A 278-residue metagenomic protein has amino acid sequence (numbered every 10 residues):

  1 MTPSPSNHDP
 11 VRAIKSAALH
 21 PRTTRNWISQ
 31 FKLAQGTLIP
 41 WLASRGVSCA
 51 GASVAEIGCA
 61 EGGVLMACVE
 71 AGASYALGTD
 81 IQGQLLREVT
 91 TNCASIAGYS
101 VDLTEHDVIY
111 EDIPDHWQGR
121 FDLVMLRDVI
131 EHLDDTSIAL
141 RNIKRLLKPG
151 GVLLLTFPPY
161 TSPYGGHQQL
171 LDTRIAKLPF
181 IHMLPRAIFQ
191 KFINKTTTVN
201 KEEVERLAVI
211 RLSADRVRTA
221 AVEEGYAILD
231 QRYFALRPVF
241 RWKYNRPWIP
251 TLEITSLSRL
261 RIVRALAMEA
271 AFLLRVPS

Functional and structural regions predicted by a protein language model:
M1-G119, L123, L140, L236 (+1 more regions): Conserved N-terminal segment of class I S-adenosyl-L-methionine
P21, D134-N142, V152-R275: S-adenosyl-L-methionine-dependent methyltransferase catalytic module, highlighting the catalytic core
V108-Y110, E131, S162: Active-site micro-motifs of SAM-dependent methyltransferase domains
L126-V129: A short beta-strand submotif of the Rossmann-like class I SAM-dependent methyltransferase core that lines
